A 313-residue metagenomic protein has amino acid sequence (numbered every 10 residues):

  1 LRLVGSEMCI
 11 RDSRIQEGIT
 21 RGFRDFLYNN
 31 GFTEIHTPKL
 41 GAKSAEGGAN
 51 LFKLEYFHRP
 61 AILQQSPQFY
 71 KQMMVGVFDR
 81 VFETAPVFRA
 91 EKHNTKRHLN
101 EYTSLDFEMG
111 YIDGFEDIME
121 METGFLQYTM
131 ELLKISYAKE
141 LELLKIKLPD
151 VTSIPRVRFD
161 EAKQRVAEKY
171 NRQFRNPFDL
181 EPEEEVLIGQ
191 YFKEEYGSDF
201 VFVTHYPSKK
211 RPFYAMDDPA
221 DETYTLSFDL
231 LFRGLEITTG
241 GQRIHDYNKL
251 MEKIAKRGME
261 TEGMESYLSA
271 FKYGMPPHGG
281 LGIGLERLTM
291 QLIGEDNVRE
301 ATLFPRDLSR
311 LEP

Functional and structural regions predicted by a protein language model:
L1-G5, C9-I10: Single conserved hydrophobic/aromatic residue that forms the stacking wall/gate of nucleotide- or nucleobase-binding
R11, D106-D117, G234-I237: A generic structural motif
R11-P38: A conserved hydrophobic secondary-structure block that centers on an alpha-helix together with its immediately flanking
A45-N50, G124-R233, K256-S269, Y273-G274: Metal-assisted phosphate- and nucleotidyl-transfer catalytic regions
L51-F69: Acidic, His- and aromatic-enriched active-site or binding-groove loops in soluble protein domains that engage sugars
Q64-L105, S198, S208-Y224: Conserved alpha/beta core surface patches that mediate binding of polyanionic ligands
F78, F82, L105, D113-K134: His/Asp/Glu-rich mid-to-C-terminal helical/loop segments that flank catalytic regions of hydrolases
G241-Q242, Y247-P313: Active-site pocket scaffolds in enzymes
